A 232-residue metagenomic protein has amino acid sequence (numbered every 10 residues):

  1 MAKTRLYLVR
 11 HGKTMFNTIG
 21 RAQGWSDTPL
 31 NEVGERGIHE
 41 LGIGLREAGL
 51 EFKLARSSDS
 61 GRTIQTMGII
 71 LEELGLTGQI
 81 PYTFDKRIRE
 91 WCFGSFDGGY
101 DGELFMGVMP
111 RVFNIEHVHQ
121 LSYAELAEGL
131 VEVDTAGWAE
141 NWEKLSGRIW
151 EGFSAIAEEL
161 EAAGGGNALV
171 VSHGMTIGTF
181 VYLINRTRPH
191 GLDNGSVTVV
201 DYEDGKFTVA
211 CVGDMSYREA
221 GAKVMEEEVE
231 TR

Functional and structural regions predicted by a protein language model:
M1-F52, Q65-E72, L76, K206-M215 (+1 more regions): An N-terminal RHG(E/S)-centered segment typical of histidine phosphatases
A2-T4, W91-E103, G107-F113, E158-G166 (+1 more regions): Acidic, low-complexity terminal tails and accessory targeting/binding regions of phosphate-metabolizing enzymes
R5-V9, R56, A163-S172: Beta-strand elements within well-structured catalytic alpha/beta cores of enzymes that handle phosphate/sulfate esters
H11, R87, H173: Active-site glycine-centered loops adjacent to acidic/histidine catalytic or metal-binding residues that shape
G42-H117: Phosphate-coordination/substrate-recognition cap region in phosphate-metabolizing enzymes
P110-K144: Short glycine/proline- and acidic residue-enriched helix-loop micro-motifs that form flexible lids or anion-recognition
T135-G164: A mid-sequence, solvent-exposed acidic-amphipathic segment
